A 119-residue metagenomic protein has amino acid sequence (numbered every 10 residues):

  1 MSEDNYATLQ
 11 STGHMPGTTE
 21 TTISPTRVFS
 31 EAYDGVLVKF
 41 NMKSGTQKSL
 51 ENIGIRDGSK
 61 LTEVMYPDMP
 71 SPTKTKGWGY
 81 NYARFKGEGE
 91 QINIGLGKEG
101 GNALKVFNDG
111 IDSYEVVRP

Functional and structural regions predicted by a protein language model:
M1-T22, G35: ADP-ribose/NAD+-binding catalytic cleft of ART/PARP-like enzymes
P16-T19, R27-G35, K43-P119: Conserved NAD+-utilizing ADP-ribose enzyme module
